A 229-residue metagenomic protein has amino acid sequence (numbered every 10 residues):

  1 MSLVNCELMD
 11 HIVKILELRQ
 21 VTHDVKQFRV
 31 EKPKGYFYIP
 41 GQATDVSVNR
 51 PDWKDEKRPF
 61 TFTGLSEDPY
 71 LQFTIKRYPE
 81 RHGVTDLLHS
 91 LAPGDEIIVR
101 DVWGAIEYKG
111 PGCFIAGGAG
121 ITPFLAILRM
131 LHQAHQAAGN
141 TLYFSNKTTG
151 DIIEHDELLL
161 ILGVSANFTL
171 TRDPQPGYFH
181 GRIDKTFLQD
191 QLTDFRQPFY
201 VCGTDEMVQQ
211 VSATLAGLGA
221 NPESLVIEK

Functional and structural regions predicted by a protein language model:
S2, C6-L8, E80-K229: FNR/FR-type flavoprotein reductase catalytic core
S2-P93, N146-T148, T171: Ferredoxin-reductase
